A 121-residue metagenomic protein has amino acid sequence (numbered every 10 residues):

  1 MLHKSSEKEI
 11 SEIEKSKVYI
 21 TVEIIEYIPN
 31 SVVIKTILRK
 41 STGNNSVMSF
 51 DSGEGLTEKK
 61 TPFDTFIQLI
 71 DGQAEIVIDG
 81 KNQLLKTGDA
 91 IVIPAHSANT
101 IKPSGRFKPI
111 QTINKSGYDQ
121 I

Functional and structural regions predicted by a protein language model:
M1-T42, V77: A short, N-terminal "cap"/entry segment at the start of jelly-roll beta-barrel domains of the cupin/DSBH fold
S31, N44-T61: Conserved short histidine dyad/triad with adjacent acidic residue
G43, S52, P62, K81 (+2 more regions): A generic "binding-loop/recognition-motif" signal
L56-E58, I76-V77, I93, A98-S104: Short beta-strand His + acidic residue motifs that chelate non-heme Fe in jelly-roll/DSBH and cupin folds
F63-E75, D79: Glycine- and acidic-residue-biased ligand/ion/polar-headgroup-sensing regions
I70-D71, K86-T87, G105: A cytosolic small-molecule/anion-sensing beta-strand core signal
G80-A95: Short acidic-glycine-tyrosine-enriched beta hairpin
A95-D119: Ligand-binding loop in jelly-roll beta-barrel domains
